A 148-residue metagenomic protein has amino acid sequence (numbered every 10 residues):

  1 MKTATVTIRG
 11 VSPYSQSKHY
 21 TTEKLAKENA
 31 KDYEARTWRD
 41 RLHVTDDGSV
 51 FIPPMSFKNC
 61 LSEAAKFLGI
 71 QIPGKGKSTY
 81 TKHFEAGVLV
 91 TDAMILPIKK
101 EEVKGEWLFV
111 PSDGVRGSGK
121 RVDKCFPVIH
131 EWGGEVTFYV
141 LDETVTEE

Functional and structural regions predicted by a protein language model:
M1-E148: RNA-interacting cores
